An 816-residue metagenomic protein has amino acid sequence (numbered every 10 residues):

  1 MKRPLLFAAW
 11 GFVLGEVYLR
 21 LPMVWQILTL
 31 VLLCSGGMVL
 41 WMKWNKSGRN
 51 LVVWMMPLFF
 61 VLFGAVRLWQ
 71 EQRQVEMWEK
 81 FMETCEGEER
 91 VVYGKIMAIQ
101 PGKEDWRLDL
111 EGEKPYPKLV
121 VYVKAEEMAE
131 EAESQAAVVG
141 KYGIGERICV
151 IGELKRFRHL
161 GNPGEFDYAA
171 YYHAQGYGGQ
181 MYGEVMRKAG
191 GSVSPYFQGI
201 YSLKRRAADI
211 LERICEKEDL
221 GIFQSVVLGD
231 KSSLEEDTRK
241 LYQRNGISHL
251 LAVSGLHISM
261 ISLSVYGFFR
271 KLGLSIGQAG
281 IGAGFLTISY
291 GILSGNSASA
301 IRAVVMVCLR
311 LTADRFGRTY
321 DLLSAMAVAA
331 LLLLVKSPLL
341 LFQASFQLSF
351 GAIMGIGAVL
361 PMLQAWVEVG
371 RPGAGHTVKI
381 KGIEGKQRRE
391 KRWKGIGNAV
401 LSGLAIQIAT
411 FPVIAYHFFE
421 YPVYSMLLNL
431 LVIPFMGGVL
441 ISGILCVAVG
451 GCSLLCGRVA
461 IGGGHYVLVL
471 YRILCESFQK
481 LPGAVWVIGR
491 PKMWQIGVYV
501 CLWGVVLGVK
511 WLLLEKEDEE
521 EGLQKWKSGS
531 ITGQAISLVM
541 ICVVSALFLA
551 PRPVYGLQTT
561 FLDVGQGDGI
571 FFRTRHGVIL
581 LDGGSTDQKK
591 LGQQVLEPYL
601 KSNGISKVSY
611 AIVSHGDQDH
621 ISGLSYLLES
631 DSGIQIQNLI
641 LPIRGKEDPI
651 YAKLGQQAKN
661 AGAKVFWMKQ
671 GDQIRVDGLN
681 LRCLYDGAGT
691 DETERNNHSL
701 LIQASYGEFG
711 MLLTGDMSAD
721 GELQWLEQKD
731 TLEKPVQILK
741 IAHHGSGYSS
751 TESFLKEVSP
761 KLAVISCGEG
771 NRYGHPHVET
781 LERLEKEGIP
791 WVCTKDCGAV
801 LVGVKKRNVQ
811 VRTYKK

Functional and structural regions predicted by a protein language model:
M1-K80, R302, G508, E515: N-terminal leader/targeting segments
M1-L6, F197, Y201, V227-S232 (+3 more regions): Hydrophobic alpha-helical transmembrane segments
R3, F7, G11, G15 (+7 more regions): Hydrophobic alpha-helical transmembrane segments in multi-pass membrane proteins
W10, A174-M306, L311-T312, T560 (+4 more regions): Aromatic-rich juxtamembrane segments at the membrane interface
Q26-S35, L348-S349, N429-F435, K492-G497: Alpha-helical transmembrane segments of polytopic membrane proteins
F59-H249, Q593-P598, K607, A652-K669 (+4 more regions): Membrane-interface helix/helix-cap signal primarily in integral membrane proteins
E113-Y116, S134, V138-E153, A169-Y172 (+4 more regions): Non-globular, low-confidence helical/coil segments that flank catalytic cores
Y196-C215, D219-I222, D230, T238 (+11 more regions): Hydrophobic alpha-helical segments of integral membrane proteins, encompassing both true transmembrane helices
